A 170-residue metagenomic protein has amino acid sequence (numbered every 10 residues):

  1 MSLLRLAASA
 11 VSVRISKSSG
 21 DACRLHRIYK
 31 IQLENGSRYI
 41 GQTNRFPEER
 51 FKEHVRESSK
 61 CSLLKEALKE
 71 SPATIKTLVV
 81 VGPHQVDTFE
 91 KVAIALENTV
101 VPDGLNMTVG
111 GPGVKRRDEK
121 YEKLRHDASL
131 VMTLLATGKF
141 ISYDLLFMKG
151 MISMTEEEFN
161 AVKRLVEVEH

Functional and structural regions predicted by a protein language model:
M1-A8, Y121-H170: An acidic, glycine-rich, mixed-charge low-complexity segment common to nucleic-acid enzymes
L6, S12-G138: Structure-specific nucleic-acid interaction/processing domains
